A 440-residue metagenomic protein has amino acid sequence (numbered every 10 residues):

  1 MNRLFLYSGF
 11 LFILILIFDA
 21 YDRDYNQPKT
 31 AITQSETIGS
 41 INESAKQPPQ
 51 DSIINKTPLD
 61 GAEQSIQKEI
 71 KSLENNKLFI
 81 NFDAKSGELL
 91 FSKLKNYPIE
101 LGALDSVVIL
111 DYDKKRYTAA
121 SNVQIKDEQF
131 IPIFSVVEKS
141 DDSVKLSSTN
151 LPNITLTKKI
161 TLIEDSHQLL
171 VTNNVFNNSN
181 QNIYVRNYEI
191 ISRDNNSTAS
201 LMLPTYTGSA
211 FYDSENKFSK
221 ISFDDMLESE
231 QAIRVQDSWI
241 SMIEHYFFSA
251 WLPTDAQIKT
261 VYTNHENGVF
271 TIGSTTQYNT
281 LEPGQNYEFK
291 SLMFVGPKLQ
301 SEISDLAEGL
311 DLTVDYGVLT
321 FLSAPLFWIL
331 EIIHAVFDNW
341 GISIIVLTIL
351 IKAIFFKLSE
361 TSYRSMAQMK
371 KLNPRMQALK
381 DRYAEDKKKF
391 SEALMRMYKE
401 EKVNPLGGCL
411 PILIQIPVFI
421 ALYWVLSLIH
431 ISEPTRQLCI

Functional and structural regions predicted by a protein language model:
M1-I38, F82, N173-N174, N187-M202 (+2 more regions): Helix-loop-helix
N2, G61, I70, K159-T161 (+1 more regions): Outer-membrane beta-barrel proteins
Y7, A20-E100: Juxtamembrane extramembrane loops of integral membrane proteins
E74-K77, N81-L312: Soluble non-transmembrane domains of integral membrane proteins
